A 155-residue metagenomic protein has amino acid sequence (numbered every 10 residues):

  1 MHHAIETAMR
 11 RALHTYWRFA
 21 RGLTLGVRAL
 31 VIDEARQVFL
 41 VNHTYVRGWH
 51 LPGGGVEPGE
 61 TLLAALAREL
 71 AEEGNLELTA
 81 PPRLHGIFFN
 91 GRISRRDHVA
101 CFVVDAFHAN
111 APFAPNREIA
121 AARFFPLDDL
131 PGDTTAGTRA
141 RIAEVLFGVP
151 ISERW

Functional and structural regions predicted by a protein language model:
M1-R28: Acidic, metal-coordinating catalytic segment for phosphate/diphosphate chemistry, firing primarily on the Nudix
L23, A80, R96-H98: Residue-level preference for beta-strand/loop junctions
L25-V27, R36, H98-A100, A120: Change "...and in nucleic-acid phosphodiester-cleaving endonucleases..." to "...and in nucleic-acid processing enzymes
V31, C101-D105, R123-F124: Short, well-ordered beta-strand micro-motif
D33-E73: Conserved Nudix-box catalytic region and its N-terminal flanking loop in Nudix hydrolases and closely related
R47-G48, R117-W155: Nudix hydrolase/Nudix homology domain
E77-G86: A short coil-to-beta-strand element that immediately follows conserved catalytic motifs
F88-A111, T138: Active-site-adjacent beta-strand/loop module that shapes the phosphate/pyrophosphate-binding cleft
